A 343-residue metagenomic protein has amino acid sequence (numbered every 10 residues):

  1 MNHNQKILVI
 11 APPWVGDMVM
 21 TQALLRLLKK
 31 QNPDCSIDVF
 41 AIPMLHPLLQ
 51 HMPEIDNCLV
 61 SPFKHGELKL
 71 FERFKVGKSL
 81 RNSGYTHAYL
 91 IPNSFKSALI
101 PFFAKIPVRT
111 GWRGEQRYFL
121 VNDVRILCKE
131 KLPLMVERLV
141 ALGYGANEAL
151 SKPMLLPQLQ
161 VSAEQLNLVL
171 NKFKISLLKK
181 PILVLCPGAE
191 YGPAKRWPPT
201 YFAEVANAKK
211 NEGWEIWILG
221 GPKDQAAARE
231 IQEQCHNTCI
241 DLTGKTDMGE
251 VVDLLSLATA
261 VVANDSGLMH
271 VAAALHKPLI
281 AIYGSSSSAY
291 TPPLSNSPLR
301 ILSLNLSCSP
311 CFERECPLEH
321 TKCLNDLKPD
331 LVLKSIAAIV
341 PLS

Functional and structural regions predicted by a protein language model:
M1-S343: Catalytic machinery of carbohydrate-active enzymes, primarily nucleotide-sugar-dependent glycosyltransferases
